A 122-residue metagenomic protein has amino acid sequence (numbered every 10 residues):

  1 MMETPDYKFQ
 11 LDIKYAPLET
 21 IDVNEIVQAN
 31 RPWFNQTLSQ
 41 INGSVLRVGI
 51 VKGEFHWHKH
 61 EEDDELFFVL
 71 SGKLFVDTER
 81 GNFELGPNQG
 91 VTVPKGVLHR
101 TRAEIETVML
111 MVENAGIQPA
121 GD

Functional and structural regions predicted by a protein language model:
M1-R47: A short, N-terminal "cap"/entry segment at the start of jelly-roll beta-barrel domains of the cupin/DSBH fold
R31-P32, V45-E61: Conserved short histidine dyad/triad with adjacent acidic residue
F34, S44, G53, G81 (+3 more regions): A generic "binding-loop/recognition-motif" signal
N42, L70-S71, G86-P87, I105: A cytosolic small-molecule/anion-sensing beta-strand core signal
I50-V51, H60-D77, V112: Short, conserved beta-strand element in jelly-roll/cupin
E79-K95: Short acidic-glycine-tyrosine-enriched beta hairpin
K95-D122: Ligand-binding loop in jelly-roll beta-barrel domains
